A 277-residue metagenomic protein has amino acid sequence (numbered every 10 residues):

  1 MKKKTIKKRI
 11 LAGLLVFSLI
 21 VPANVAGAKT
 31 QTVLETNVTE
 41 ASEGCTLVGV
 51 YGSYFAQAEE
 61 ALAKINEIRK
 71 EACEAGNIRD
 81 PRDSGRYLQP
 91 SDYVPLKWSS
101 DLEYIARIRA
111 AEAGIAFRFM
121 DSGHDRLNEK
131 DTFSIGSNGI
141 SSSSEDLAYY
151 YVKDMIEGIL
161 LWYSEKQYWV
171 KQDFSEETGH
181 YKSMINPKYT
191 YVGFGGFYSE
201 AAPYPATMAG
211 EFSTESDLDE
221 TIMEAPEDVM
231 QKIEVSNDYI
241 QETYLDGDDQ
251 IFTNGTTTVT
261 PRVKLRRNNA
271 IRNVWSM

Functional and structural regions predicted by a protein language model:
M1-T30: Gram-positive Sec-dependent secretion signals
K3-K4, A28-T30, N37, Q241 (+1 more regions): A detector of low-complexity, intrinsically disordered, Ser/Thr/Gly/Pro/Ala-rich segments
T30-N138, Y181, P187-G193, F197: Short, well-ordered surface patches within globular domains
R126-I222: A well-ordered secondary-structure block
E215-T256, K264-N268: Short, compositionally biased P/S/T/A/G/V-rich stretches that sit at domain boundaries
A270-M277: Short flexible loop/turn segments that cap and initiate beta-strands
